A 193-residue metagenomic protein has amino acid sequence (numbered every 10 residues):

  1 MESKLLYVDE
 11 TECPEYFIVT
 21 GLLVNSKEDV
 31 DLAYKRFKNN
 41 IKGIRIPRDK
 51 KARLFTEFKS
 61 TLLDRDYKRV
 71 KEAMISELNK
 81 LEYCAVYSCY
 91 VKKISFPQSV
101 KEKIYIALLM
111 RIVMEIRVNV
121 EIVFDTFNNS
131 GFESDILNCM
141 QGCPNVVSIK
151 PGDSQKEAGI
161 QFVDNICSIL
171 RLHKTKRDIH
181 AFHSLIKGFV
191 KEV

Functional and structural regions predicted by a protein language model:
M1-V193: Phosphate-ester processing/binding pockets and catalytic centers
